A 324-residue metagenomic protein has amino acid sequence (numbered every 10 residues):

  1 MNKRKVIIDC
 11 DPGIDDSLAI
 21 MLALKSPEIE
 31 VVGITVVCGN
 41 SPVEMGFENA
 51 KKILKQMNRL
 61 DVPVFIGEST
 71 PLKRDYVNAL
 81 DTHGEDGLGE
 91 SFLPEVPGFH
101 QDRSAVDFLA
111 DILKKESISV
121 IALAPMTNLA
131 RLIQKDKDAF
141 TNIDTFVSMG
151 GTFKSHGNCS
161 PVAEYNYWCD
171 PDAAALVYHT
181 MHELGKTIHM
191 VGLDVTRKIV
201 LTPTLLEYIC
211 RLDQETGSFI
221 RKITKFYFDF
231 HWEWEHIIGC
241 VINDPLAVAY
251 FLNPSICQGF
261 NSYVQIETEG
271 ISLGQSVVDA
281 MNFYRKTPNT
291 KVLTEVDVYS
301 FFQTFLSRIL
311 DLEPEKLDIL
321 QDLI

Functional and structural regions predicted by a protein language model:
N2-C10, I14-K52, F92-K198, P203: Active-site histidine-anchored catalytic micro-motif
N2-R4, L22-A23, E30, W168-D172 (+1 more regions): Conformational coupling and interaction surfaces
R4-V6, F47-L113, N289-D297, F301-L310 (+1 more regions): Metal-dependent C-N hydrolase catalytic cores
V31, N58-V62, I66, F146 (+1 more regions): Generic alpha-helical hydrophobic packing signal
M57-N58, D136, L252: A broad structural signal for alpha-helix termini and local helix breaks/kinks
V64, V177, V248: A residue-level signal for conserved active-site and pocket-lining positions in enzyme catalytic cores
V77-E85, S160-E164, L205-Y208: Short, surface-exposed amphipathic charged segments that create phosphate/polyanion-binding patches used for binding
